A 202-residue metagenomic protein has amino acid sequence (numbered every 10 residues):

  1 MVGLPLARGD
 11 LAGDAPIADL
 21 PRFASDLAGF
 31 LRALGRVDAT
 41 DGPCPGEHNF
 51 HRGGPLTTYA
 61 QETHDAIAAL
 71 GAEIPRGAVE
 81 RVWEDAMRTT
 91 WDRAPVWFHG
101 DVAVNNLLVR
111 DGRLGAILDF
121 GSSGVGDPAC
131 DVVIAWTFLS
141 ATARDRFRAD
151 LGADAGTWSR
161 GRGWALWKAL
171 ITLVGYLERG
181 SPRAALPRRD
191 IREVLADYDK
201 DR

Functional and structural regions predicted by a protein language model:
M1-P55, A68-A69, E73-I74, D199: ATP-binding pocket architecture of kinase catalytic cores
L27-L31, T63, V82: Structural preference for long, well-ordered alpha-helical segments in enzyme cores
T57-A66: Acyl/amide activation-and-transfer machinery of modular secondary-metabolite enzymes
D65-A69, D145-A149, A153, I171-R202: ATP/Mg2+ or Mg2+-diphosphate-binding catalytic cores that bind nucleotide phosphates or diphosphates via glycine-rich
D65-V96: ATP-dependent phospho-/nucleotidyl transfer catalytic cores
P95-F98, A103-G163: Active-site Asp-x-Gly
R162-I171: Hydrophobic alpha-helical segments that form the core of small-molecule binding pockets and/or dimer interfaces
